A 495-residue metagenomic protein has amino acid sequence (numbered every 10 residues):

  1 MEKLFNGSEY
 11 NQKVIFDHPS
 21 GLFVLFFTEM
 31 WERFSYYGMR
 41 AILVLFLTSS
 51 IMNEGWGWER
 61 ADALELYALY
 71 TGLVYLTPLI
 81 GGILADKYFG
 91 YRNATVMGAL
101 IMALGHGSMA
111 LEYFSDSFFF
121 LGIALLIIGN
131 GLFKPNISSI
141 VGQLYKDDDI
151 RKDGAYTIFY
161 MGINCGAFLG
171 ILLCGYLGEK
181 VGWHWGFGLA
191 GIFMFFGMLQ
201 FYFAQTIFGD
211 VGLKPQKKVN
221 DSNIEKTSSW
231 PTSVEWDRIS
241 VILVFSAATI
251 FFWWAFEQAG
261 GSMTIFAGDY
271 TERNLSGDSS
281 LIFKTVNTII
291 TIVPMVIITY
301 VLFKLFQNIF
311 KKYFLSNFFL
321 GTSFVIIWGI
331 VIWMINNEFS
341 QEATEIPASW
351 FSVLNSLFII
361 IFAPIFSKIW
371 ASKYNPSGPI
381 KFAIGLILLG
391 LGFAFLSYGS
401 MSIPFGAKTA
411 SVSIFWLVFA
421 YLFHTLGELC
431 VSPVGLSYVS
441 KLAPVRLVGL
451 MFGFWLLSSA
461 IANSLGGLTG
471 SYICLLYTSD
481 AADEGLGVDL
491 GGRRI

Functional and structural regions predicted by a protein language model:
M1-V24, D147, G175-A343, F366 (+1 more regions): Intracellular loop-helix junctions on the cytosolic face of multi-pass helical membrane proteins
A68-I83, L357-I365: Central cavity-lining transmembrane alpha-helices of secondary-active solute carriers, predominantly the Major
I80-G98: Conserved MFS/SLC helix-loop-helix module at the cytosolic interface between two early adjacent transmembrane helices
L100-F114, L388-G406: C-terminal ends and interior cores of transmembrane alpha-helices in multi-pass membrane transporters/permeases
F118-F133, K408-E428: Hydrophobic core of transmembrane alpha-helices in multi-pass small-molecule transporters, especially MFS/SLC-type
F133-K146, C430-A443: Intracellular juxtamembrane helix-capping segments at the cytosolic ends of symmetry-related transmembrane helices
G154-I171, G178, L456-G466: Glycine-rich segments within core transmembrane alpha-helices of 12-TM secondary carriers
Y477-D483, I495: Conserved small/polar residues in nucleotide/adenosyl-binding loops
